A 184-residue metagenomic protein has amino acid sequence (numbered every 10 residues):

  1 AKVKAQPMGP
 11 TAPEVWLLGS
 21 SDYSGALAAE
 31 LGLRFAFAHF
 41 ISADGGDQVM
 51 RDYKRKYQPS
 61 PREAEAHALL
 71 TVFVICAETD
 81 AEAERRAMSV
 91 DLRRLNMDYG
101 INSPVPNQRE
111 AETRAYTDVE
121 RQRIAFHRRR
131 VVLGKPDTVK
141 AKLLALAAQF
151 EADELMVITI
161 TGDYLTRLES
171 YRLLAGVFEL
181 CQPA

Functional and structural regions predicted by a protein language model:
A1-K4, D44-F150, C181-P183: An alpha-helical appendage that flanks or caps ligand/catalytic pockets
A1-L31, Q48: Internal, glycine-rich beta/alpha segment that forms the wall or movable "lid" of small-molecule/cofactor binding
P10-P13, R129-R130, T161: Short, contiguous strand/loop micro-motifs
E14-L18, L33-A38, A66-F73, D153-V157: Hydrophobic faces of well-ordered beta-strands that scaffold small-molecule active sites in alpha/beta enzyme cores
S21, I41, V74, T161: Residue-level signal for short, function-critical loop segments
S24-G25, D44-G45, A77-T79, D163-T166: Flexible loop/turn segments at secondary-structure boundaries
A147-A184: Generic C-terminus detector
